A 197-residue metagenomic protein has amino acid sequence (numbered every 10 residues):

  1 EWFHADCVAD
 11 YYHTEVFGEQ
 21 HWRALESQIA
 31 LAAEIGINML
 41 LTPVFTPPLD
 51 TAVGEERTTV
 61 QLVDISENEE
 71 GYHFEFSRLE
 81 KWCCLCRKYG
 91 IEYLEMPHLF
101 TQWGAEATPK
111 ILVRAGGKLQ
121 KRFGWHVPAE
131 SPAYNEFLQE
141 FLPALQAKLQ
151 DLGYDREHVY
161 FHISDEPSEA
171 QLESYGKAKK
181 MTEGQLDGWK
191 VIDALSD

Functional and structural regions predicted by a protein language model:
E1-W189: Aromatic-lined carbohydrate-binding surfaces of glycoside hydrolases
W189-D197: Short, hydrophobic beta-strand segments that form beta-sheet elements in well-ordered domains
